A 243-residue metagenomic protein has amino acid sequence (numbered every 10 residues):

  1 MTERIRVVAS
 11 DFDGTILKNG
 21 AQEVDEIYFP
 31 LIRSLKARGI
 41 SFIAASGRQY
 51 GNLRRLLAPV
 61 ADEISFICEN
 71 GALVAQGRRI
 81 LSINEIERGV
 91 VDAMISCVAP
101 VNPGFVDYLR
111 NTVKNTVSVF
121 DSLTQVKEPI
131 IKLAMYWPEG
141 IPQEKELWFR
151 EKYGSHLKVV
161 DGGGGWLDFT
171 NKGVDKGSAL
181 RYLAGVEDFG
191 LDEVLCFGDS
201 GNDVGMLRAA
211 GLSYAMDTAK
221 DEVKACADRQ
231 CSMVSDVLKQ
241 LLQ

Functional and structural regions predicted by a protein language model:
M1-S10, R33, F189: Non-catalytic pre-domain segments flanking phosphatase-related domains
R4-A21, L207: Asp-based phosphoryl-transfer active-site loop
N19, E23-D107: Active-site phosphate-binding/coordination module
G39-I43, D62-I64, K132, D192-V194 (+2 more regions): Short active-site oxyanion
N52-R55, E144, A179, G205-M206 (+2 more regions): Phosphate- and divalent-cation-binding pockets in alpha/beta enzyme and binding domains that engage nucleotide-derived
P59-D62, N70, K152-S155, A209-A210 (+1 more regions): Short, structured coil segments at secondary-structure junctions
D92, S96-F197, G201, M206-A209 (+1 more regions): Conserved acidic, metal-coordinating active-site core of Asp-based, Mg2+-dependent phosphoryl-transfer enzymes
G190, A209-Q243: Asp-based, Mg2+/Mn2+-dependent phosphohydrolase catalytic module
